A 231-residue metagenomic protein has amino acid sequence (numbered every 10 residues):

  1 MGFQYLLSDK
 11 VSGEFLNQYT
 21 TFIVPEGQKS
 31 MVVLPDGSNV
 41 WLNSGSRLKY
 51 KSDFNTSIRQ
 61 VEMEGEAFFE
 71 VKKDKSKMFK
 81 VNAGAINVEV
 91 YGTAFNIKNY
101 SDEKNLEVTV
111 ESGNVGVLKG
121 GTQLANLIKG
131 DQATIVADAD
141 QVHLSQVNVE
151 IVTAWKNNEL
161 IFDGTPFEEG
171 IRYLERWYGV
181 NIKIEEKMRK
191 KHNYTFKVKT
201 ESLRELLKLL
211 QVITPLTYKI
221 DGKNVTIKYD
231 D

Functional and structural regions predicted by a protein language model:
M1-D231: A residue-level detector for the "anchor" residue at the start of short, highly conserved motifs
